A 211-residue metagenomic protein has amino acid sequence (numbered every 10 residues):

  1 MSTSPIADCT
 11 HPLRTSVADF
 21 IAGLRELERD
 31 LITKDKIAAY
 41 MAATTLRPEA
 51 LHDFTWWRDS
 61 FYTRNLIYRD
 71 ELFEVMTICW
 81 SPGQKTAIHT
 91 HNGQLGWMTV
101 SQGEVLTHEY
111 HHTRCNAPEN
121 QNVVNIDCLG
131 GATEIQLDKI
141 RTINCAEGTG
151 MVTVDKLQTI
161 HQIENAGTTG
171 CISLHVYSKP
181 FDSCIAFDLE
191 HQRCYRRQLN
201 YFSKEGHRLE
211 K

Functional and structural regions predicted by a protein language model:
M1-L46: N-terminal leader/capping segments at the start of a protein or of a new domain
D53-P82: A short glycine-rich, His/Asp/Glu-containing loop-to-beta-strand
M76-T90, K156-Q158: Conserved short histidine dyad/triad with adjacent acidic residue
P82, G93-C115: Glycine- and acidic-residue-biased ligand/ion/polar-headgroup-sensing regions
A87-H89, T107-H108, T153, I160-A166: Short beta-strand His + acidic residue motifs that chelate non-heme Fe in jelly-roll/DSBH and cupin folds
W97, H112-I160, L199-F202: Short acidic-glycine-tyrosine-enriched beta hairpin
W97-T99, T168-S183: A short hydrophobic beta-strand segment most commonly corresponding to one strand of the jelly-roll/cupin
L189-K211: Long hydrophobic alpha-helical segments typical of transmembrane helices together with their membrane-interfacial
